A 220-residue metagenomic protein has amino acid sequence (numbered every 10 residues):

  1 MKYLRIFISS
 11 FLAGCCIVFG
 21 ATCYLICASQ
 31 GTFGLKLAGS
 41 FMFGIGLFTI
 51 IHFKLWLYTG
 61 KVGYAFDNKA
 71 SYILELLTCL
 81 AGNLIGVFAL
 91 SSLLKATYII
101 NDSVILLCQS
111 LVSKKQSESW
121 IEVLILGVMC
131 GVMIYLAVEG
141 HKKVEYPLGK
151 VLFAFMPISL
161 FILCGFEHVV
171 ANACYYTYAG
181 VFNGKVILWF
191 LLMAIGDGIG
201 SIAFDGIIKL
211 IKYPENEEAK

Functional and structural regions predicted by a protein language model:
M1-K220: Alpha-helical transmembrane segments and their helix-helix packing motifs
